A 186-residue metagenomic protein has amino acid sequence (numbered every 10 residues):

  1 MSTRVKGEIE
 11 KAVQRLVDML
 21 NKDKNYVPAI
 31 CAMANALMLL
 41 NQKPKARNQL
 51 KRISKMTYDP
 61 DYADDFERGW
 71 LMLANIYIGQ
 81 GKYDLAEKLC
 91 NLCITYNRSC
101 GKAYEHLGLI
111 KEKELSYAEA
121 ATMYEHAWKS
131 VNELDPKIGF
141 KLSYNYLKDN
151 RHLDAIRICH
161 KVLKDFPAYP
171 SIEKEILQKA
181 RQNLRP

Functional and structural regions predicted by a protein language model:
D18-N21, K55, D61, N91-T95 (+2 more regions): Conserved structural position within tetratricopeptide repeats
K24, Y58, D64, R98 (+2 more regions): Short coil turns that delineate tetratricopeptide repeat
P28, D61-D64, R68, K102 (+2 more regions): Start-of-helix register in tetratricopeptide repeats
A32, M72, H106, K141 (+1 more regions): Canonical tetratricopeptide repeat
